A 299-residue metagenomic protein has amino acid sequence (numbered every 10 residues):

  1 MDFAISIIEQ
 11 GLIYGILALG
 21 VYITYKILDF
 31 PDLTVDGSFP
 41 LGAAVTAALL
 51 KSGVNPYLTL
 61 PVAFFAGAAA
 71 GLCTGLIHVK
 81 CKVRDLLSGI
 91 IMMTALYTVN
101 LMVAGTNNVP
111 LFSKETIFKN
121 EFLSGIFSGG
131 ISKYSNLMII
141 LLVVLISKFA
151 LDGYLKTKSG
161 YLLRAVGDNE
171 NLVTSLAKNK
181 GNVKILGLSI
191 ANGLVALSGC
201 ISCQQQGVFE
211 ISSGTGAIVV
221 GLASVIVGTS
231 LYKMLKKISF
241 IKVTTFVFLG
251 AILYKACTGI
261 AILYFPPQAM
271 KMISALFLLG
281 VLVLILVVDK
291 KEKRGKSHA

Functional and structural regions predicted by a protein language model:
F3-N55, L60, I77-C81, I226-K237: Single transmembrane alpha-helix segments in multi-pass membrane proteins
Q10, L86-L87, N136-I140, K184 (+3 more regions): Loop-to-transmembrane alpha-helix initiation sites
V21, V54-T94, L145, L249-G250 (+1 more regions): Alpha-helical transmembrane segments within multi-pass membrane transporters and channels
K26-P31, L72-F118, F122, G207-I211 (+1 more regions): Short loop segments and helix-boundary regions at transmembrane helix junctions of multi-pass inner-membrane proteins
A70, S132-G214: Helix-loop-helix "hairpin" substructures at the membrane interface of multi-pass membrane proteins
D85, G89-M92, L96-K156, L186 (+2 more regions): Transmembrane helix-bundle core of multi-pass membrane transporters and related energy-transducing complexes
D168-S175, N179-N182, L235, I241-T245 (+1 more regions): Cytosolic-side transmembrane-helix boundaries in multi-pass membrane proteins
V195, G199-K271: Transmembrane alpha-helical segments in multi-pass inner-membrane proteins
